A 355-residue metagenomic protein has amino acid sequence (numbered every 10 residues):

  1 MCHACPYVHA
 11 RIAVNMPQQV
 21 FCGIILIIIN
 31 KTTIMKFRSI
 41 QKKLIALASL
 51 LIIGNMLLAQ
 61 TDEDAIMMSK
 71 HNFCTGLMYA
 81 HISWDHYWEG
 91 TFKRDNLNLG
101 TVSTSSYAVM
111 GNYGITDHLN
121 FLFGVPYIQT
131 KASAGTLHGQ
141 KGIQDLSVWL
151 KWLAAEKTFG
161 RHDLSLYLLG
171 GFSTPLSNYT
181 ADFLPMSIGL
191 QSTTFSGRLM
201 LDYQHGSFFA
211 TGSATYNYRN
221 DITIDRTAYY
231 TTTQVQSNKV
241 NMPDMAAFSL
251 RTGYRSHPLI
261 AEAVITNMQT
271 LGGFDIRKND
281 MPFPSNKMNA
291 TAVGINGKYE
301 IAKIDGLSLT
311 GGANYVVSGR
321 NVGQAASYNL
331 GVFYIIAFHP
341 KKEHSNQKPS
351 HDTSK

Functional and structural regions predicted by a protein language model:
L58-W88, E156-D163, F338-K355: Outer-membrane beta-barrel biogenesis signature
H71, S103-Y107, K141-V148, L164 (+5 more regions): Residues that define the transmembrane beta-barrel architecture of outer-membrane proteins
H71-C74, M78-S83, L190-N279: Detector for outer-membrane/organellar transmembrane beta-barrel domains, recognizing the amphipathic beta-strand
F73-L77, F121-F123, V148, L164-G170 (+6 more regions): Transmembrane beta-strands of outer-membrane beta-barrel proteins
L77-Y79, V109-Y113, V148-W152, G170 (+6 more regions): Residues on the lipid-exposed face of transmembrane beta-strands in outer-membrane beta-barrel proteins
H81-S106, P185-S187: Surface-exposed strand-loop-strand hairpins of Gram-negative outer-membrane beta-barrel proteins
I82, T116-H118, I128, A155-F159 (+4 more regions): Outer-membrane beta-barrel channels and translocator barrels
W88-G90, D95-L97, Q234-K355: Outer membrane beta-barrel transmembrane domains
